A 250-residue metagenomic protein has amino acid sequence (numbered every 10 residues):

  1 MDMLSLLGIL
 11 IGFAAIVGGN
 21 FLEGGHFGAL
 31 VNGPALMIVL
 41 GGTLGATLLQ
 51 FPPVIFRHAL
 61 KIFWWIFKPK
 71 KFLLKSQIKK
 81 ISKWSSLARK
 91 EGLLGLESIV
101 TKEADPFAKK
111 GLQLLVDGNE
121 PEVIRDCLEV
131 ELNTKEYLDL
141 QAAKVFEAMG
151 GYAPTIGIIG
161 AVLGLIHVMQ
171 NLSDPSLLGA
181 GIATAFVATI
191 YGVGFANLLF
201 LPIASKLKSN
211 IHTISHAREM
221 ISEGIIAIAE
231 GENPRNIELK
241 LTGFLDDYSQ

Functional and structural regions predicted by a protein language model:
M1-L6: N-terminal membrane topogenic signal
L7-L10, A14-F27, N133-N210: Helix-termination/interfacial motifs at the ends of transmembrane alpha-helices
A15-A142, I214-Q250: Large intracellular
